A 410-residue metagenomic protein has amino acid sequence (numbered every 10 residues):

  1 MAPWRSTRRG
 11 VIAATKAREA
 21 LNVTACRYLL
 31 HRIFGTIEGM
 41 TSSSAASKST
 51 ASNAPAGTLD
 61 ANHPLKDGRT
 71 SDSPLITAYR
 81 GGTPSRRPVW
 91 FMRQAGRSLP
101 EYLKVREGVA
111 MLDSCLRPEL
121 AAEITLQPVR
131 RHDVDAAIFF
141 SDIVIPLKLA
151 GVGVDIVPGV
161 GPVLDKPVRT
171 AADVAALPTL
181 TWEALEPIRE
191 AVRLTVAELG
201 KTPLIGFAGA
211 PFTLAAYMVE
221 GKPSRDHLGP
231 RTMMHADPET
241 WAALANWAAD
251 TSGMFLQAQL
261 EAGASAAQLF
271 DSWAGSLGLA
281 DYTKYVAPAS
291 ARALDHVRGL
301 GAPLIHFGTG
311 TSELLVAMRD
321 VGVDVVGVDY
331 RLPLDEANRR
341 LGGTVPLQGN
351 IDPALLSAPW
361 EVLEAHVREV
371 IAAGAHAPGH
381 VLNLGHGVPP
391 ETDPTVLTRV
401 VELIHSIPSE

Functional and structural regions predicted by a protein language model:
A2-R9, A14-R18, C26-R27, S47-S49: Low-acidity, Ser/Thr- and Arg-rich intrinsically disordered low-complexity segments
H31, E38-S49, N53-P158, R292 (+1 more regions): N-terminal basic, low-complexity leaders that serve as flexible interaction/assembly modules and, when applicable, as
E107-M111, T170-L180, M234-W241: Short glycine/proline- and acidic residue-enriched helix-loop micro-motifs that form flexible lids or anion-recognition
D155-R169, S224-R231: A charged helix-plus-loop insertion that forms the helical arch/lid used to bind and gate nucleic-acid substrates
G159-A197: A gly/proline- and charged-residue-enriched helix-loop-helix capping module
A184-E410: Active-site loop segments of alpha/beta catalytic cores
